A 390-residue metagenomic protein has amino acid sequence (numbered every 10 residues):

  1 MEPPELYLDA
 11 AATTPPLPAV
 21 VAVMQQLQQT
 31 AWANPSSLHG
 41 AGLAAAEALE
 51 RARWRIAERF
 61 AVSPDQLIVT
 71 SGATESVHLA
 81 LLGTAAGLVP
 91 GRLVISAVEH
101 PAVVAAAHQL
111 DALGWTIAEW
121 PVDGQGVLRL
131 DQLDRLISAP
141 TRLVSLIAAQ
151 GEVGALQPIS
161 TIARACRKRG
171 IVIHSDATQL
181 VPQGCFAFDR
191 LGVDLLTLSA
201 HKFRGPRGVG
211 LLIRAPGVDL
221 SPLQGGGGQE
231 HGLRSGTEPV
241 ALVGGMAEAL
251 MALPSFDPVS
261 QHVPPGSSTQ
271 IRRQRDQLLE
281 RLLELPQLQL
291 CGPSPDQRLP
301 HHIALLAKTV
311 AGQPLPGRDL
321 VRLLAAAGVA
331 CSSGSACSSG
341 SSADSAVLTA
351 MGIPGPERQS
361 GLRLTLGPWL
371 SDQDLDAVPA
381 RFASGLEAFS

Functional and structural regions predicted by a protein language model:
M1-S390: Pyridoxal 5′-phosphate
